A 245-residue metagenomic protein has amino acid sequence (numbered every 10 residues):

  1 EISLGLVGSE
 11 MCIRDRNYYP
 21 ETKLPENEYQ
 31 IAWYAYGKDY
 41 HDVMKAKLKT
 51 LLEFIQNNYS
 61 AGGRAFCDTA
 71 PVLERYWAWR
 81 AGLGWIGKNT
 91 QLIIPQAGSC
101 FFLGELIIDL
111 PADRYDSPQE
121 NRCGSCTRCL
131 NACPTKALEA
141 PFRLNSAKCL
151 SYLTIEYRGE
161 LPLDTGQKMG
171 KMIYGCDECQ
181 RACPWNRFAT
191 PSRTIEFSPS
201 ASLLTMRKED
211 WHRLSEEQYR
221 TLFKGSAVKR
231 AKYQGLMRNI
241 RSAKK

Functional and structural regions predicted by a protein language model:
E1-G8, I13: Single conserved hydrophobic/aromatic residue that forms the stacking wall/gate of nucleotide- or nucleobase-binding
R14-Y19, D113: Short, acidic Gly/Pro/Ser/Thr-rich loop/turn segments
P20-I31: A short glycine/small-residue-enriched secondary-structure motif
Q30-S202: Catalytic cores of enzyme domains
H41, C123, S226-Q234: Short acidic-aromatic active-site loops that bind/stabilize oxyanions
R158-K168, L214-K229: Surface-exposed acidic, glycine/proline-enriched linker/cap segments that occur as 15-30-residue helix-coil
L204-R213: Alpha-helical adaptor scaffolds
T221, K229-K245: Long, compositionally biased charged/polar accessory segments in the mid-to-C-terminal portions of proteins
